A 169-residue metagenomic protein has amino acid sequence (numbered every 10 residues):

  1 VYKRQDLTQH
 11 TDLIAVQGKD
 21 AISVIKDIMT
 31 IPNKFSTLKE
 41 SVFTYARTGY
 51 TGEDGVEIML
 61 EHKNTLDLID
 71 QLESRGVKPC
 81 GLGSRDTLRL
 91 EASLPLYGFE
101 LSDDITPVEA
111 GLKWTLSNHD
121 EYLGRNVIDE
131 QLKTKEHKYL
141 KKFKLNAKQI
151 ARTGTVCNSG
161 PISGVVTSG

Functional and structural regions predicted by a protein language model:
K3-G169: Conserved, structured C-terminal
